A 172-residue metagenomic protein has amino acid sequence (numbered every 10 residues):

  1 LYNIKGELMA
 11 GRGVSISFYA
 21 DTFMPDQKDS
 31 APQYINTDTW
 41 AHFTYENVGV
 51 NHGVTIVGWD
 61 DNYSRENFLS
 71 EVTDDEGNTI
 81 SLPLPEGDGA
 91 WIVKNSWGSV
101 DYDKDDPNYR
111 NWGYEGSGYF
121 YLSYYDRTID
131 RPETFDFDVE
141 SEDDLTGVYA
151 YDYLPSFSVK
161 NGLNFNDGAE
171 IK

Functional and structural regions predicted by a protein language model:
L1, D88, G116, E170-I171: A broad structural signal for short, well-ordered beta-strand segments within beta-sheet-rich domains
L1-D88: Active-site-adjacent substructure of cysteine-protease-like catalytic cores
L1-G6, S15, Y119-L122, S141 (+2 more regions): Extended interaction regions within the primary functional domain
A20, Y109-E115, F120-D126: Structured lumen-facing ectodomains of secretory-pathway proteins
G53-G58, A90-N95, F120-S123: Active-site scaffold segments
N62, Y102, L122: Short, electropositive, low-hydrophobicity segments enriched in small/polar residues
R65-S117: Short solvent-exposed strand/turn elements
Y124-K172: Beta-sheet-rich sandwich/jelly-roll-like modules and their strand-loop junctions
